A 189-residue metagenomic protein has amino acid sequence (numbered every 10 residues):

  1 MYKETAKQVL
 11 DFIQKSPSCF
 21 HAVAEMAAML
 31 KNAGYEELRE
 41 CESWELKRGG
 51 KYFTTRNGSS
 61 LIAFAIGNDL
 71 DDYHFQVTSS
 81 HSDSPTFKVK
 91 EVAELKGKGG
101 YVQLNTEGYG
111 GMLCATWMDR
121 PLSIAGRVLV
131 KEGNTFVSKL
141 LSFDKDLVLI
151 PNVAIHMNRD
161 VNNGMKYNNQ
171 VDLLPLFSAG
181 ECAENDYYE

Functional and structural regions predicted by a protein language model:
M1-E189: N-terminal hydrophobic/helix-forming segments and targeting peptides
